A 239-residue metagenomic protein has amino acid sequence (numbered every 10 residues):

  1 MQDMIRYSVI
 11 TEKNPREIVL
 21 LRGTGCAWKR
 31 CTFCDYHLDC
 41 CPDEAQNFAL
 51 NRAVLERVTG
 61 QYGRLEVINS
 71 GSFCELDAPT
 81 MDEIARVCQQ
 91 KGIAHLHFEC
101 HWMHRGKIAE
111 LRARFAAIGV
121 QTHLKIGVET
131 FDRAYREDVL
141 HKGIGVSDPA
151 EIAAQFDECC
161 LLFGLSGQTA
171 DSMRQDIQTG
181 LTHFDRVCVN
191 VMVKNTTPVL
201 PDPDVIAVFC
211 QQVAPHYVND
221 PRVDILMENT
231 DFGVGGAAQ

Functional and structural regions predicted by a protein language model:
M1-D3, S8-I10, R30-F33, L226-Q239: N-terminal pre-core extensions flanking Radical SAM catalytic domains
M4-A49: Canonical Radical SAM [4Fe-4S] cluster-binding loop centered on the CxxxCxxC motif and its immediate flanking residues
Y36-N51, V58-A78, C88-K107, Q121-V146 (+2 more regions): Core AdoMet radical
E44-A45, A78, D138-L140, A170-D171 (+1 more regions): Short, flexible/disordered intra-domain loops and linkers
R52-V58, H104-G119, R174-H183: Short amphipathic alpha-helices and their capping/turn segments at secondary-structure boundaries
L76-A85, R105-A116, E137, A170-R174: Distinct, well-ordered alpha-helical segments
A94, A113-A117, A153-Q155: Generic low-complexity, intrinsically disordered segments
G145-D202, V208-F232: Conserved C-terminal portion of the radical SAM core fold that forms the substrate/S-adenosylmethionine-binding
